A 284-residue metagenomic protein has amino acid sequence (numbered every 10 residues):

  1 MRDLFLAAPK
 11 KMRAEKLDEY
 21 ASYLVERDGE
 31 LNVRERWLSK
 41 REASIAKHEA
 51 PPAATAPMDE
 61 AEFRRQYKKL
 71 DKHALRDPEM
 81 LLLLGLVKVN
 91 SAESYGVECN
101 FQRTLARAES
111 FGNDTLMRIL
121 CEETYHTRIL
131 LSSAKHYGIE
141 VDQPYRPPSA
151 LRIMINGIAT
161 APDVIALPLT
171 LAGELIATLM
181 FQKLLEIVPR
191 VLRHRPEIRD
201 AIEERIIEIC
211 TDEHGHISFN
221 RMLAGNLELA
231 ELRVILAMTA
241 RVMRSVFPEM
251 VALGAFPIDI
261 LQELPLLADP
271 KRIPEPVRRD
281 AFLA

Functional and structural regions predicted by a protein language model:
M1-A284: Non-heme di-metal
